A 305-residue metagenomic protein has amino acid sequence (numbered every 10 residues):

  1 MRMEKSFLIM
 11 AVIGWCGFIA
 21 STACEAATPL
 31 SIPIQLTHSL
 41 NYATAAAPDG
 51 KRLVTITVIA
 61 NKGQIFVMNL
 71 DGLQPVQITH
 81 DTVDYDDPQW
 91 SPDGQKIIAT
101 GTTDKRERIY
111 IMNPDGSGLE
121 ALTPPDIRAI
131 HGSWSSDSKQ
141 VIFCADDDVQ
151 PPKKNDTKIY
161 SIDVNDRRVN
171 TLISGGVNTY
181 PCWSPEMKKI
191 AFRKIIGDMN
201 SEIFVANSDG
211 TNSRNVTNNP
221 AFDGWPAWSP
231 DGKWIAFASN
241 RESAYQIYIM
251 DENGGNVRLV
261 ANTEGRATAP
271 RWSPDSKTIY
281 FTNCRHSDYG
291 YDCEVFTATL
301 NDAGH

Functional and structural regions predicted by a protein language model:
M1-A11: Bacterial N-terminal signal peptides that target proteins for export
I9-A20: Bacterial N-terminal signal peptides
C24-H305: Sequence signature of WD/YWTD-type beta-propeller architectures
